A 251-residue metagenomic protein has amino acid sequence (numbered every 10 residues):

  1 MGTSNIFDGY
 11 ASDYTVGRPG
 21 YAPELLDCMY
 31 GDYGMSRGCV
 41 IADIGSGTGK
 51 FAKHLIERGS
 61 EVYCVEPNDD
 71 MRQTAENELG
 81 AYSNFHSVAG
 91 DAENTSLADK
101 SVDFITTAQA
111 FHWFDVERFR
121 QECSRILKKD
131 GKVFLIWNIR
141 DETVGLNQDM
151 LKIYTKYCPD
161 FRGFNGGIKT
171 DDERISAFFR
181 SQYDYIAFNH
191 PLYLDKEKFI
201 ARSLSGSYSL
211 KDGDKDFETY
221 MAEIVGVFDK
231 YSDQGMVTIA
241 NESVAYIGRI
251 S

Functional and structural regions predicted by a protein language model:
M1-C39, K50: Conserved class I S-adenosyl-L-methionine
V40-A42, T48-N94: Class I SAM-dependent methyltransferase SAM/SAH-binding core
T48, D171-S251: Conserved Class I S-adenosyl-L-methionine
V65, T107-F111, I136: Residues lining the SAM
E93-F104: A short acidic, Gly/Pro-enriched loop at the edge of an enzyme's catalytic core that lines a small-molecule cofactor
F104-A108, V116: A short beta-strand submotif of the Rossmann-like class I SAM-dependent methyltransferase core that lines
F114-E122: A short, conserved alpha-helix within the catalytic core of class I
S124-L192: Conserved catalytic/acceptor-binding region of the Class I
